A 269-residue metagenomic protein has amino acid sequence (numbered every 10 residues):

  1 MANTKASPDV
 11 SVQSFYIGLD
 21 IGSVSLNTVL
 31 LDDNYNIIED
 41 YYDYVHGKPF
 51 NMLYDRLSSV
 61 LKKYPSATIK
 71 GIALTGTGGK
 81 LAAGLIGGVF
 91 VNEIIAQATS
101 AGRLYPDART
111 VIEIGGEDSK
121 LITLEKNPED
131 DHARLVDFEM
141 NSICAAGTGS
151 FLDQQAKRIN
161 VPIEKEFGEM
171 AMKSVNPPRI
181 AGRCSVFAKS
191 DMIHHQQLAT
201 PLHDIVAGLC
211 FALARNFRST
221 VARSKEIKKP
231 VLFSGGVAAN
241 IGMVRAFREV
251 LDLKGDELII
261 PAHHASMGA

Functional and structural regions predicted by a protein language model:
K5-N34, A108-P128: Gly/Thr-rich phosphate-binding beta-strand-loop-beta motif of the actin/hexokinase/Hsp70
Q13-S58, H132-F138, S142: Short glycine-rich, Thr/Ser-proximal phosphate-binding strand/loop in the N-terminal lobe of ATP-dependent enzymes
D33, Y41-V45, V60-I95, I122-T123: Short beta-strand-loop/turn "lid" adjacent to the catalytic site in phosphate-handling enzymes
K48, K126, R134-M172, A262-A265: Glycine-rich phosphate-binding loop plus the immediately following alpha-helix
L57-K70, F217-K229: Phosphate/pyrophosphate-binding loops at sites that engage ATP/ADP/AMP, CoA/4′-phosphopantetheine, polyphosphate
G78, R223-V250, I260-A265: Glycine-rich phosphate-binding loops at beta-strand->alpha-helix junctions
E166-D204: A mobile "lid/hinge" subdomain adjacent to the ATP/sugar-phosphate binding pocket shared across diverse ATP-dependent
S190-S219, A262: Adenine-nucleotide phosphate-binding core of ATP-dependent small-molecule kinases
